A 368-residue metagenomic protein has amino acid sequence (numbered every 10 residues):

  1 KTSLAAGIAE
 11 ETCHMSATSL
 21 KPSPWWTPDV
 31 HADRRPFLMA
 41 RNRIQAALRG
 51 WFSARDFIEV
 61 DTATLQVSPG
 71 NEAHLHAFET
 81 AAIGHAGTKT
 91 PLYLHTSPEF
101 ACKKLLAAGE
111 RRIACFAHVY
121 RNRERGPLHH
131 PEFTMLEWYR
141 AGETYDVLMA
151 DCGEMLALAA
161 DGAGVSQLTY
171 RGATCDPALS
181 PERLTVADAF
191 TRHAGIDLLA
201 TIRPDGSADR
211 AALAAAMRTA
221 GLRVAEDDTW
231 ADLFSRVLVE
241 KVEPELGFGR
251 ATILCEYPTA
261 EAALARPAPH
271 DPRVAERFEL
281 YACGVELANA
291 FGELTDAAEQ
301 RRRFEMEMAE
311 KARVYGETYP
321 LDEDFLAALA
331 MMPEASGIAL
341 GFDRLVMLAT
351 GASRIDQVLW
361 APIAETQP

Functional and structural regions predicted by a protein language model:
K1-H14: Short, Lys/Arg-enriched N-terminal segments with co-localized hydrophobic residues within the first ~10-30 amino acids
G7, S16-V147, A157, E243 (+1 more regions): Class II aminoacyl-tRNA synthetase-like tRNA-binding/catalytic domains
F37-L48, L94, L148-C152, W230 (+5 more regions): Hydrophobic (often cysteine-bearing) scaffold residues that line and stabilize catalytic clefts of nucleotide/cofactor
I58, H76, T90-L92, R112 (+10 more regions): Structural beta-strand/beta-sheet cores of well-ordered domains, especially the beta-sheet scaffolds that support
A141-T144, D161, G195, C283 (+4 more regions): Short, well-ordered loop/turn and helix-capping segments at boundaries between secondary-structure elements and domains
D161-V285, M306-M332: Metal-assisted phosphate- and nucleotidyl-transfer catalytic regions
A297-P368: Active-site pocket scaffolds in enzymes
